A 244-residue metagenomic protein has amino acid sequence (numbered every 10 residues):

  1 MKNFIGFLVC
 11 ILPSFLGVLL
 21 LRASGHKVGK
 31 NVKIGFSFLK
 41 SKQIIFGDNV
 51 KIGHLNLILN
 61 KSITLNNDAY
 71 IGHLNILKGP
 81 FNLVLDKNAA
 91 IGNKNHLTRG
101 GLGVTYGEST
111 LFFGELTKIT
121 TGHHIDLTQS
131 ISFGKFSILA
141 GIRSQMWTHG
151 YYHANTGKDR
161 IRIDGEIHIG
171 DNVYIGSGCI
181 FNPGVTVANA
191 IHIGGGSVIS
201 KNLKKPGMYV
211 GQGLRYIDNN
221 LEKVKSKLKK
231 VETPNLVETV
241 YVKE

Functional and structural regions predicted by a protein language model:
M1-N31, S41, N49, D68 (+9 more regions): Terminal amphipathic alpha-helical/low-complexity segments used for targeting or macromolecular assembly
K27, H168-G170, K204: Residue-level recognition of short, solvent-exposed, well-ordered loop/turn junctions that link secondary-structure
S41-F46, K51-V185, G213, N220-L221: Flexible, glycine/small-residue-enriched loop-and-beta-strand segment within the central core of proteins
I142, G196-S197: Structural loop-to-beta junction motif characteristic of Rossmann-like glycosyltransferase folds
A188-I191, K204-P206: Conserved catalytic segment of ABC-fold P-loop ATPases
K201: Short helix N-cap motif at coil->helix boundaries in the Bergerat
K205, V210-G213: Acidic, glycine-centered active-site loop in nucleotide-sugar glycosyltransferases
